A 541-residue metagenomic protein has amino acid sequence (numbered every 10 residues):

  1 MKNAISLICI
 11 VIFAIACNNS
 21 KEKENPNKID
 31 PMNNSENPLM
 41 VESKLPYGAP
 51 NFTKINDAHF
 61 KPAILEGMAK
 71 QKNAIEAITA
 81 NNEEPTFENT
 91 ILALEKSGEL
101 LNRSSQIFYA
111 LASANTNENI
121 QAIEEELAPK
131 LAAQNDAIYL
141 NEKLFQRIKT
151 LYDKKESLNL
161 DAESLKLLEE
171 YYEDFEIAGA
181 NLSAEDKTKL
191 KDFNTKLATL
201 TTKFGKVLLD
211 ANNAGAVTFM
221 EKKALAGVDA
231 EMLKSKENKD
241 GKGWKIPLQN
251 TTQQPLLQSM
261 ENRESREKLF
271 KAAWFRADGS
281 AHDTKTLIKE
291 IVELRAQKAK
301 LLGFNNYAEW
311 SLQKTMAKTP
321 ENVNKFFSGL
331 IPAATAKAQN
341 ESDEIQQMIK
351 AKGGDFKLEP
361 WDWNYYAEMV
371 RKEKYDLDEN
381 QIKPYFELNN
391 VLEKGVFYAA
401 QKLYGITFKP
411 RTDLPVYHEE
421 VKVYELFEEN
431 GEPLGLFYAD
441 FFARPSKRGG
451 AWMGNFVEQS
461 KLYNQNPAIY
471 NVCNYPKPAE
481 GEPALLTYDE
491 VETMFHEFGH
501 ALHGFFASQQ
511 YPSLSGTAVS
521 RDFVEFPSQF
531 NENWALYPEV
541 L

Functional and structural regions predicted by a protein language model:
A14-A16: C-terminal motif of bacterial Sec signal peptides marking the signal peptidase cleavage site
N18-S20: Bacterial signal peptide processing site
E24-V228: N-terminal helix-rich structural modules
K44-H59, I107-L127, T150-D192, P247-T286 (+4 more regions): Short His/Asp/Glu-rich catalytic/ion-coordination signatures at enzyme active sites or charged loops
E163, L167, T199, K206 (+5 more regions): Active-site-proximal, well-structured secondary-structure segments within enzyme catalytic domains
A296-A299, G303, A400, L485-F505 (+1 more regions): Active-site recognition of the HExxH zinc-binding catalytic motif
F386-L388, Y475-F495: Short pre-active-site segment immediately N-terminal to the catalytic Zn-binding motif
T493, E497, A501-W534: Zinc-dependent metallopeptidase catalytic helix centered on the HExxH motif and its immediate flanking segment
